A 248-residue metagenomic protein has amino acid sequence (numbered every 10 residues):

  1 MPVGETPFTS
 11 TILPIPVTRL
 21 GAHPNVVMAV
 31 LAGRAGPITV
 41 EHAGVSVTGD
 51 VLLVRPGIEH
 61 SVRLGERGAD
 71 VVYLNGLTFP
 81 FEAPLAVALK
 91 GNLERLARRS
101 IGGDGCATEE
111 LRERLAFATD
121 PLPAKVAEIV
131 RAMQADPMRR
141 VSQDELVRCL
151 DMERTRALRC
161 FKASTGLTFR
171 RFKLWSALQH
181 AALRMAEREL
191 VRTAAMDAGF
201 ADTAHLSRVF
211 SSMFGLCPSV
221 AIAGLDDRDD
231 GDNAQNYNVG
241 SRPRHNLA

Functional and structural regions predicted by a protein language model:
M1-L85: N-terminal regulatory/effector-sensing and dimerization cores that precede helix-turn-helix DNA-binding domains
P14-A22, H205-G224, Q235, V239-A248: Helix-turn-helix/homeodomain-like alpha-helical modules used for DNA recognition and transcription-factor dimerization
P14-P16, E110-A118, L158-T165: Short, Lys/Arg-enriched N-terminal segment that forms or immediately precedes the first helix of a structured domain
V30-R34, I38-E41, H60-V62, R95-G102 (+2 more regions): Alpha-helix C-terminal capping segments
T78-D136: Amphipathic alpha-helical segments enriched in hydrophobic/aromatic residues interleaved with Lys/Arg
E113-V141, V147-L150, R171-L190: A short, Lys/Arg-enriched amphipathic alpha-helix from helix-turn-helix/homeodomain DNA-binding modules
D144-K173, A195-V220: Basic/polar phosphate-binding segments, predominantly the helix-turn-helix DNA-binding elements of transcriptional
A163-A201, G224-A248: Terminal helix-turn-helix DNA-binding modules in bacterial transcription factors
